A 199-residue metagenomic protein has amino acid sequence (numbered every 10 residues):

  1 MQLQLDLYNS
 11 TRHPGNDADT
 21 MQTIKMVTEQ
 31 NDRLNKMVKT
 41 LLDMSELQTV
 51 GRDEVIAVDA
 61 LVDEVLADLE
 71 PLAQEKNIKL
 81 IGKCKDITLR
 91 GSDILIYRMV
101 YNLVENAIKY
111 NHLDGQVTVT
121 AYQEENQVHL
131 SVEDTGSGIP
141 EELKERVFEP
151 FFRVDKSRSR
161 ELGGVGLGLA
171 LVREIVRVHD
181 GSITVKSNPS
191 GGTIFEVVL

Functional and structural regions predicted by a protein language model:
M26-L34: Short alpha-helical segment of the dimerization/phosphotransfer core of two-component systems
L47-E54, C84, T88-I94: Conserved micro-motifs of the catalytic ATP-binding
E54-E70: A conserved beta-strand-to-alpha-helix junction within the catalytic ATP-binding
L72-I81, I87: Short conserved segments within the C-terminal catalytic ATPase subdomain
D114-N126: Short beta-strand/loop element within the Bergerat-fold HATPase_c
I139-R153: Short conserved segment of the HATPase_c
